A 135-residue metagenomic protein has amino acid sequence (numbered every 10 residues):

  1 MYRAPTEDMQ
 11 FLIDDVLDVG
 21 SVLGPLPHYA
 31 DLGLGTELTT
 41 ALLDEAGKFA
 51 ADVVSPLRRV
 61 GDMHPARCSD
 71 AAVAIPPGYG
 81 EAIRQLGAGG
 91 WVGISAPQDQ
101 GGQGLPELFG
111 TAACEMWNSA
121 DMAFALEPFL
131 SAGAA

Functional and structural regions predicted by a protein language model:
M1-F129: Amphipathic, small/basic residue-rich leader segments at the start of a protein or domain
S131-A135: Long, charge-dense accessory insertions within large macromolecular proteins
